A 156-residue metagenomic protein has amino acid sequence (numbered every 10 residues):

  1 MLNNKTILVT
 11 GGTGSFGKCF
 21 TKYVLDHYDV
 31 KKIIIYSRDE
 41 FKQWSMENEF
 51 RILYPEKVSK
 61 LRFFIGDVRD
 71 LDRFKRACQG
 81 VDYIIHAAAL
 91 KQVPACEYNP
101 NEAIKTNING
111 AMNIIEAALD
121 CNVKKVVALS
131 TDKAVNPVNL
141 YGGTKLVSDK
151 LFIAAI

Functional and structural regions predicted by a protein language model:
K5-H27: N-terminal Rossmann NAD(P)H-binding glycine-rich loop of SDR-like oxidoreductase domains
L25, D29-S45: Conserved glycine-rich Rossmann-like NAD(P)H-binding loop of the short-chain dehydrogenase/reductase
S37, F64-I65, K105: Conserved residues in the N-terminal Rossmann fold of short-chain dehydrogenase/reductase
D39, E49, D132: Residues in the short beta-alpha loop(s) of Rossmann-like NAD(P)-binding domains
F41, R69, K91: Adenine-nucleotide cofactor-binding loop residues
M46-V58: Short, conserved SAM-binding/catalytic segment of Class I S-adenosyl-L-methionine-dependent methyltransferases
E56, R62-Y83: Conserved Rossmann-fold cofactor-binding substructure of NAD(P)-dependent oxidoreductases
Y83-H86, L90-K150, A154-I156: Conserved Rossmann-fold NAD(P)-dependent oxidoreductase catalytic core, especially the SDR/UDP-sugar
